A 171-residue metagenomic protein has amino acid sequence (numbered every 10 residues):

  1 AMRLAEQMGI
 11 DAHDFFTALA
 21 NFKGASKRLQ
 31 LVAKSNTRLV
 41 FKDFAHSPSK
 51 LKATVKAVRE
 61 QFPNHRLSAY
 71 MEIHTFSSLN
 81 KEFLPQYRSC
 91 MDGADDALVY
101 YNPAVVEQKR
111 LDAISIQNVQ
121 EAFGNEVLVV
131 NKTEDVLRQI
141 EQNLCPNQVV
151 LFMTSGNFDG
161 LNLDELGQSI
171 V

Functional and structural regions predicted by a protein language model:
R3-V171: ATP-dependent carboxylate-amine ligase
